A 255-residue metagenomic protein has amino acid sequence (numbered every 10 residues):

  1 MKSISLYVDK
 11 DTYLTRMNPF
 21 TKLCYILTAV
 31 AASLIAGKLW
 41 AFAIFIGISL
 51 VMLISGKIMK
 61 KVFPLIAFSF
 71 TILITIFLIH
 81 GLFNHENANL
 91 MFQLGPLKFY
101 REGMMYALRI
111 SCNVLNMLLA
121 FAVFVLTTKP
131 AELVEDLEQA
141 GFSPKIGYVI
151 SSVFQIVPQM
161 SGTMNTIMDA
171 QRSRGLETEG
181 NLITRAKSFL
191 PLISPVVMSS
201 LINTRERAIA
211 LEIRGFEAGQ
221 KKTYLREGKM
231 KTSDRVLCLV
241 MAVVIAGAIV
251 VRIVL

Functional and structural regions predicted by a protein language model:
M1-L39, F45-L50, G162-L255: Transmembrane alpha-helix interface motif
D11, T15, K57-K61, L65 (+5 more regions): Membrane-helix interfacial "entry" motifs
K22, K60-F70, D234-C238: Alpha-helical transmembrane segments and their helix-start/interface "positive-inside/aromatic belt" motifs in integral
G37, G56-K57, F83-N84, L255: Short helix-capping/hinge motifs at transmembrane helix termini and TM-loop junctions
L39, I58-K60, S143-I146: Membrane-helix interface segments
I44-M52, E132-D136: Hydrophobic transmembrane alpha-helix segments characteristic of membrane transport and insertion machinery
V51-M59, T127-T128, V250: Structural signal for the C-terminal ends of transmembrane alpha-helices and the immediately following loop
L65-L182: Juxtamembrane/interface alpha-helical elements of multi-pass membrane proteins
